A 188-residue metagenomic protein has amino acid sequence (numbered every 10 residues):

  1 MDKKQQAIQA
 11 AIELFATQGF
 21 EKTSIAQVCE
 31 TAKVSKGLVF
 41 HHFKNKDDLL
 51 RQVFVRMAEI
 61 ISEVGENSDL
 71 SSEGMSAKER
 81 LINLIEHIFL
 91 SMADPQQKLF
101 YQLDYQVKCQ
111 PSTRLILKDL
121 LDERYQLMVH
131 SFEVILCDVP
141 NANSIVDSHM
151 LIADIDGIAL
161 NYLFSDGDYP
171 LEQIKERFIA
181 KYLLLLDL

Functional and structural regions predicted by a protein language model:
K3-I12, V28, V53-M57, I61 (+1 more regions): Generic hydrophobic, amphipathic alpha-helix propensity
Q6, L14-D48, Q52-V53: Helix-turn-helix
K46, V53, M57-I61, L84 (+3 more regions): Hydrophobic/aromatic residues within well-ordered alpha-helical segments
Q52, E66-P95, S148-L151, K175: Hydrophobic alpha-helical connector segments
E79, S112-V139, V146-H149, E176: Amphipathic alpha-helical packing segments from all-alpha helical-bundle domains
A93-L115, D119: Amphipathic alpha-helical segments used for helix-helix packing
Y105-K108, A142-F164, I174-K181: Hydrophobic alpha-helical segments that form the core of small-molecule binding pockets and/or dimer interfaces
